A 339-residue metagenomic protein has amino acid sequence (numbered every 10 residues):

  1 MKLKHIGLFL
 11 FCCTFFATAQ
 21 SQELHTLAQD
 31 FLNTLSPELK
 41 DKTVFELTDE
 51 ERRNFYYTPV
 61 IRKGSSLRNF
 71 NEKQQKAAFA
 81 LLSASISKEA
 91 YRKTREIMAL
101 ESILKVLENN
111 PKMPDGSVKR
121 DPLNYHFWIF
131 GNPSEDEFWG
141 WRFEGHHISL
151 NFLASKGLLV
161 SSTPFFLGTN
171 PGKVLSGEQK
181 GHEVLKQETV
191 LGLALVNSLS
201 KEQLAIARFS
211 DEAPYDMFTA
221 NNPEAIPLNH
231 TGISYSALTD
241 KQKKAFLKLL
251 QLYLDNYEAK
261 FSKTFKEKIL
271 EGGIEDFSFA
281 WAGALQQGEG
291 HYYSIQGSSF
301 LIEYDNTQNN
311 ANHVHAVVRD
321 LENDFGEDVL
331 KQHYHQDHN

Functional and structural regions predicted by a protein language model:
M1-Q22: Bacterial Sec-dependent N-terminal signal peptides
Q20-S87, Y91-N339: A cross-kingdom marker for long, charged
